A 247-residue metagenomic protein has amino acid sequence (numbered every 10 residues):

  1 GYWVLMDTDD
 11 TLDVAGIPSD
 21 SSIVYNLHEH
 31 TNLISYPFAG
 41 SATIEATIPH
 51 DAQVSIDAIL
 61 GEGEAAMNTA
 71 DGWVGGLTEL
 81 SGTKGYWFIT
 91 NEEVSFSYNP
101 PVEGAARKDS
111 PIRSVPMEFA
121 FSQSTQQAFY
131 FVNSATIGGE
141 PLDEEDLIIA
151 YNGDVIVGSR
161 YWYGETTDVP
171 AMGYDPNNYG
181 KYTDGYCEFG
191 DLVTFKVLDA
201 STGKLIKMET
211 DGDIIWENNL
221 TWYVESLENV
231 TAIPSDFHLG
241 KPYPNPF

Functional and structural regions predicted by a protein language model:
G1-N133, I137, P141-D143, L147-E225: N-terminal exported-region signature
T231-F247: Glycine-centered coil/turn sites that cap beta-strands in beta-rich domains
